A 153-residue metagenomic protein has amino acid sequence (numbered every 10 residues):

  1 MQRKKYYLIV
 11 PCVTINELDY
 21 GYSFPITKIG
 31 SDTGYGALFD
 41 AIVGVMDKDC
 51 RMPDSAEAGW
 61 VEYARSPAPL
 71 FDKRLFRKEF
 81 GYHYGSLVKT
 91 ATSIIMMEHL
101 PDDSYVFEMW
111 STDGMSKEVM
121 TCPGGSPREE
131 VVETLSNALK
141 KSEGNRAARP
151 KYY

Functional and structural regions predicted by a protein language model:
Q2-G36, E98-E133, N137, K141-R146: Intrinsically disordered, low-complexity regulatory segments enriched in Ser/Thr/Pro and charged residues
M46-I94: Negatively charged, low-complexity tracts enriched in Asp/Glu with abundant Ser/Thr
R149-Y153: Short acidic DE-rich linear segments
